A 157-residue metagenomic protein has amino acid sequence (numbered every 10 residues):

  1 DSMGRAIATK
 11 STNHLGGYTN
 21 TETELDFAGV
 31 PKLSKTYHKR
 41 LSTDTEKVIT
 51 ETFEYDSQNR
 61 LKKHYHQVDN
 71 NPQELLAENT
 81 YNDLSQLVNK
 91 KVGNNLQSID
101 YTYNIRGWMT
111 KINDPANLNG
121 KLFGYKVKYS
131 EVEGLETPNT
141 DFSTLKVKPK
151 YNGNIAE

Functional and structural regions predicted by a protein language model:
D1-E157: Beta-strand elements of repeat-based all-beta scaffolds
